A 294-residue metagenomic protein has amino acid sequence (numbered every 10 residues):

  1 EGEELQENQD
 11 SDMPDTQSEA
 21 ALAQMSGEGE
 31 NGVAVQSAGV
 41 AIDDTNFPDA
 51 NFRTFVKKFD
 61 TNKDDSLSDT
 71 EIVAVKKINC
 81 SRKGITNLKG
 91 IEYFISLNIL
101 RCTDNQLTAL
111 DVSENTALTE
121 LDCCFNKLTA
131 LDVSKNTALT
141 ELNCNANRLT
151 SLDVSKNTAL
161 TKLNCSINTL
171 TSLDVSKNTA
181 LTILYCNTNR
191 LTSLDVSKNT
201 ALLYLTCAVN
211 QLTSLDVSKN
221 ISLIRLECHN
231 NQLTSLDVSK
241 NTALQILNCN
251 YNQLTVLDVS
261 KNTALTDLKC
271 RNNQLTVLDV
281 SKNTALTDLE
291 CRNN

Functional and structural regions predicted by a protein language model:
E1-I99, L110, E114-T116, K135-T137 (+8 more regions): N-terminal capping/linker segments that flank leucine-rich repeat
N8, Q24, N143, S151 (+11 more regions): Intrinsic-disorder/low-complexity detector
I78, L100-C102, L121-C123, L142-C144 (+7 more regions): Conserved hydrophobic beta-strand positions in leucine-rich repeat
L88-I91, L110, L131, L152 (+6 more regions): Canonical leucine-rich repeat
V277-N294: Low-complexity/repetitive intrinsically disordered segments
